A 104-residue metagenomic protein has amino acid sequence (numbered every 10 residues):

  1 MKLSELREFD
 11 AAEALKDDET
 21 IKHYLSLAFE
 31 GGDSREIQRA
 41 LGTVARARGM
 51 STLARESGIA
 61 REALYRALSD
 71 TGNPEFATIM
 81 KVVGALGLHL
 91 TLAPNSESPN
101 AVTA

Functional and structural regions predicted by a protein language model:
M1-T43, E97-A104: N-terminal flexible/basic segments that precede or flank functional cores
L3, A47, A77, G84 (+1 more regions): Short, charged recognition helix plus adjacent turn of helix-turn-helix-like nucleic-acid-binding domains
R46-R66: Short alpha-helical DNA-recognition segment
Y65-R66, F76, M80: Key DNA-contacting residues within the recognition helix of helix-turn-helix
